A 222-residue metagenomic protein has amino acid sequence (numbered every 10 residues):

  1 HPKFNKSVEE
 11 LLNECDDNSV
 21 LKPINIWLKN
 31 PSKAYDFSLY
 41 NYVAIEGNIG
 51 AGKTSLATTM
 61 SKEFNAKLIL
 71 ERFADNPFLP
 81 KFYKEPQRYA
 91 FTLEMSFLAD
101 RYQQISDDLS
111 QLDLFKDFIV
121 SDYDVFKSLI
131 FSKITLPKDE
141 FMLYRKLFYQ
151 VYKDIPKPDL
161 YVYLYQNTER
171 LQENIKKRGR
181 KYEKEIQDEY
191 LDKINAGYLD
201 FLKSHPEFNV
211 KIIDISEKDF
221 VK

Functional and structural regions predicted by a protein language model:
P2-N41: Extreme N-terminal, non-catalytic leader segments that precede Walker-type/kinase nucleotide-binding cores
K33, Q172-K222: NTP-dependent small-molecule kinase module
I45: Hydrophobic anchor at the beta1->P-loop junction of P-loop NTPases
N48: P-loop (Walker A) phosphate-binding loop of NTP-binding proteins
K53: Conserved lysine of the Walker
T58, K62-D100: Conserved substrate/cofactor phosphate-moiety recognition/catalytic segment in nucleotide-dependent phosphotransferases
Y89, L93-P156: Glycine-rich phosphate-binding loop used to anchor ATP phosphates in small-molecule kinases, encompassing both
S128-A196: A glycine- and Lys/Arg-enriched "phosphate-lid" helix/loop adjacent to the NTP-binding pocket of small-molecule kinases
